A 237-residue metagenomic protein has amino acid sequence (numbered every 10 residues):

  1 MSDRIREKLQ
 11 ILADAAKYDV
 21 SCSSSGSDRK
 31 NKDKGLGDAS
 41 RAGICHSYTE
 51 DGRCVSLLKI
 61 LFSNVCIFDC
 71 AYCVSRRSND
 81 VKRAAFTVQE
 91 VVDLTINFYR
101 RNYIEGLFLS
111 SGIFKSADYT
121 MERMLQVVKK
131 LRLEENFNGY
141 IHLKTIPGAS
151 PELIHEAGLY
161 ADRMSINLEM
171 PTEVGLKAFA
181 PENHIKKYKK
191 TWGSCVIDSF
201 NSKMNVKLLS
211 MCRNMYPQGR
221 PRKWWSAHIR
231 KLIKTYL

Functional and structural regions predicted by a protein language model:
M1-V65: Flexible, acidic/Gly-rich N-terminal and inter-domain linker regions that tether and position cofactor-handling modules
D28-K30, M211-M215: A glycine-rich phosphate-binding loop feature that marks nucleotide/adenosyl-phosphate handling sites
Y48-E50, S63-C66, F98-Y103, L209: Short glycine/proline-enriched loop/turn "hinge" motifs that connect secondary-structure elements and lie
G52-V55, I67-C70, G106, Y140: A common structural microfeature
N64-R76: Local cysteine-cluster metal-coordination motifs and their immediate loop/turn environment, predominantly Fe-S cluster
R76-V91, Y99-M124, K130-K207, N214-W225: Core AdoMet radical
V91-V92, H228-L237: Conserved mixed alpha/beta catalytic, RNA-binding, or beta-rich assembly cores of soluble enzyme, regulatory
T95: Hydrophobic "lid"/C-terminal helical patch of Rossmann-like NAD(P)-dependent dehydrogenase/epimerase domains
